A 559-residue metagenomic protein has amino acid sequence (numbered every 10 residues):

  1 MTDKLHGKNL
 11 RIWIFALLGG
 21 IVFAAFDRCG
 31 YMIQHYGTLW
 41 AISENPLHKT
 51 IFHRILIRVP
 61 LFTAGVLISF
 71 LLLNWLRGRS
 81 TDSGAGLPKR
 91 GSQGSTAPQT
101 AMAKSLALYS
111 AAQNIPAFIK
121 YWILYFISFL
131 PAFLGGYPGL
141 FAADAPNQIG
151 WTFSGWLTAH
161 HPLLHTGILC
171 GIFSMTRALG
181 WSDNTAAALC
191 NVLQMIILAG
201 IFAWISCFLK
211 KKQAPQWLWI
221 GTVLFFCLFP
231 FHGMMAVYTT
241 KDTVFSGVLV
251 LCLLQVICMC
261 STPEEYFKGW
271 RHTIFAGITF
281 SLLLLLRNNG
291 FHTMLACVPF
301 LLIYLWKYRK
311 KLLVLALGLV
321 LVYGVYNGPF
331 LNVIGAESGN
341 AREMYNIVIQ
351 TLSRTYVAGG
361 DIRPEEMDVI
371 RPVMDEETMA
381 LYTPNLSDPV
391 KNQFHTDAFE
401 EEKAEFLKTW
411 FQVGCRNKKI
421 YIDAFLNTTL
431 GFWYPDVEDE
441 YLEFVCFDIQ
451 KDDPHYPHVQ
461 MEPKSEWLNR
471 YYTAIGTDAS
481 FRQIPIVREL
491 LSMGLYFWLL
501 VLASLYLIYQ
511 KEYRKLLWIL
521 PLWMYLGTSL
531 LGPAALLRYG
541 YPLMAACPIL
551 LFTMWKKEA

Functional and structural regions predicted by a protein language model:
M1-F23, T50-F129, M554-A559: Start-transfer (signal-anchor) and selected internal transmembrane alpha helices of multi-pass inner/ER membrane
H53, A188-L189, N427-W518, L522: Membrane-interface anchor segments at the N-terminal boundary of transmembrane helices in multi-pass membrane enzymes
G136-Q148, W156-I172, T176, G180-W181 (+2 more regions): Extracytoplasmic catalytic/substrate-binding loops of multi-pass membrane glycan-assembly enzymes
V192-Q213: Transmembrane-helix motifs of polytopic, lipid-linked glycan transferases
M234-F245, L286: Short acidic/glycine- and proline-prone juxtamembrane loop motifs at membrane-interface regions of multi-pass membrane
V244-E264, F280, C297-V298, A546-L550: Specific aromatic-rich, kink-prone transmembrane helix
H272-R287, V298-P299, G318-Y323: Membrane-interface alpha helices of multi-pass inner-membrane proteins
G335-S465: Membrane-proximal stem/loop segments at transmembrane-domain junctions that anchor or position
